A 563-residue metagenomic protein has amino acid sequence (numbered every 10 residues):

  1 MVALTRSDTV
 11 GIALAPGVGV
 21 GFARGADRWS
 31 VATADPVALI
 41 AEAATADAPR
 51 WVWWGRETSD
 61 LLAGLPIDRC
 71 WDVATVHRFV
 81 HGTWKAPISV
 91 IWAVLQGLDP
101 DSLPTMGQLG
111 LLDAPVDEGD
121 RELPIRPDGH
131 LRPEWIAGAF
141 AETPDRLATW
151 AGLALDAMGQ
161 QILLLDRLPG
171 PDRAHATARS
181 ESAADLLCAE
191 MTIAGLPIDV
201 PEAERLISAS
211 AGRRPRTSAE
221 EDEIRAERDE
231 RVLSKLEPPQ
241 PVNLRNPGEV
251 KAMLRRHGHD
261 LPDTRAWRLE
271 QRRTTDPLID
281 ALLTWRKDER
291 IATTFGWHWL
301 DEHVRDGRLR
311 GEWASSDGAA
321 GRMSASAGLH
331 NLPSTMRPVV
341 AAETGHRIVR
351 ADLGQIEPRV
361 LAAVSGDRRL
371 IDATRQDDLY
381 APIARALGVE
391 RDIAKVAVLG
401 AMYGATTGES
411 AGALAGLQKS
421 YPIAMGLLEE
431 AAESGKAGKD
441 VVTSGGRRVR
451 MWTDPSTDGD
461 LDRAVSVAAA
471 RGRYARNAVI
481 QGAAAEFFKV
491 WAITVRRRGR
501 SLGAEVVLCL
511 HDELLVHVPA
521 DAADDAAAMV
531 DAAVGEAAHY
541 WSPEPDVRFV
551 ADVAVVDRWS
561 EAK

Functional and structural regions predicted by a protein language model:
M1-G19, L131-L332, G345-R347, E429-E433 (+1 more regions): Conserved "right-hand" nucleotidyltransferase catalytic core of DNA-directed polymerases
A3-L168, Q355: Conserved DEDDh/DEDDy metal-dependent 3′-5′ exonuclease domain
S59, I207-E237, N243, S420-P422 (+1 more regions): Polymerase palm active-site segment centered on the conserved acidic dipeptide of motif C
C70-W71, I348-D352, A551: Short hydrophobic beta-strand that contains or immediately precedes a catalytic carboxylate
A139-A141, R167-D172, A341-I348, D392-V398 (+2 more regions): Glycine- and acidic
A148, E312-E390: Function-dense linear segments that define catalytic or interfacial modules in macromolecule-processing proteins
L186-A189, I193, P382-C509, A520 (+3 more regions): Conserved catalytic core of nucleic-acid polymerases
F295-V304, S315-G318, M336, R350 (+3 more regions): Short, contiguous acidic/charged loop-to-helix segments that flank catalytic cores in large enzymes
